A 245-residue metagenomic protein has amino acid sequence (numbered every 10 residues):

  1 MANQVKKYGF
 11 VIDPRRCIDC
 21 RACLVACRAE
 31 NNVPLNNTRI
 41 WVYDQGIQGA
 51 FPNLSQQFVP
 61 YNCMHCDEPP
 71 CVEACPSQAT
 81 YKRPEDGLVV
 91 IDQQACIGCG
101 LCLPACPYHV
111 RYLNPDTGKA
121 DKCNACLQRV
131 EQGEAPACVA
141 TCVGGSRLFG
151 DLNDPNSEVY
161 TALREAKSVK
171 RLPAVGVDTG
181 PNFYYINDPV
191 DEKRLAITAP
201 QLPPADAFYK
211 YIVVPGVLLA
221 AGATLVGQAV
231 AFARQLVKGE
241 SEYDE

Functional and structural regions predicted by a protein language model:
M1-E245: Non-ligating segments of multi-cofactor redox enzymes
